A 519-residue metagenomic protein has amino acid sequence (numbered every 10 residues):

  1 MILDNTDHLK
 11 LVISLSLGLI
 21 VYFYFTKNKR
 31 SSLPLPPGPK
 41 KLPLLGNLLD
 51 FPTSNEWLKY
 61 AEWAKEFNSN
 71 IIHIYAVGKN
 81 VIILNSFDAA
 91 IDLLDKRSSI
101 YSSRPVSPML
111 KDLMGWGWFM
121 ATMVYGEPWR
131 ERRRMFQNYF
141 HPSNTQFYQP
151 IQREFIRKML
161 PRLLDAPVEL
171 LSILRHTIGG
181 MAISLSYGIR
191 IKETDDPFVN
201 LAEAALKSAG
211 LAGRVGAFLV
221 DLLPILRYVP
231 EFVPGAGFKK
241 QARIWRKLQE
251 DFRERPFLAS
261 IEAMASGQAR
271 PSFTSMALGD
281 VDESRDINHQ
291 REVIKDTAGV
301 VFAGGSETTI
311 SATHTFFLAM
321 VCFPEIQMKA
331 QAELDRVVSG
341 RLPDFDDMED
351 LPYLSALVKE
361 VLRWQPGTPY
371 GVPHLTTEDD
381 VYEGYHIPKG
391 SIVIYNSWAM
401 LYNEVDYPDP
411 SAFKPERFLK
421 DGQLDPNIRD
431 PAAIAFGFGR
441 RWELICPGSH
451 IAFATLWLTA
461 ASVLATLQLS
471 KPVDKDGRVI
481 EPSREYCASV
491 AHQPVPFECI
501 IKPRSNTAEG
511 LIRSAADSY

Functional and structural regions predicted by a protein language model:
M1-D7, V12-I20, P494-Y519: C-terminal helix/juxtamembrane-tail motif
I2-M114, E131, R153-K158, L248 (+2 more regions): N-terminal membrane-proximal hinge/A-helix region immediately C-terminal to the signal-anchor transmembrane segment
K40-A61, N80, S107-Y187, N200-E262 (+8 more regions): Cytochrome P450 catalytic-domain helical core, especially the substrate-recognition surface and oxygen-activation
L48-N68, D251, R341-G384, E404: Conserved cytochrome P450 K-helix E-x-x-R motif and the immediately C-terminal K′/meander segment
I178, W245-L258, E283-D335, V361 (+4 more regions): Central I-helix of cytochrome P450 enzymes
P324-Q327, S449-P496, K502: Cytochrome P450 heme-binding "Cys pocket" and the immediately downstream C-terminal segment
V381, Y395-L424, A516-D517: Conserved cytochrome P450 K-helix/beta-meander segment immediately N-terminal to the heme-binding cysteine loop
E383, K420-T459, S483-A488: Cytochrome P450 heme-thiolate "Cys pocket" and heme-binding signature region
